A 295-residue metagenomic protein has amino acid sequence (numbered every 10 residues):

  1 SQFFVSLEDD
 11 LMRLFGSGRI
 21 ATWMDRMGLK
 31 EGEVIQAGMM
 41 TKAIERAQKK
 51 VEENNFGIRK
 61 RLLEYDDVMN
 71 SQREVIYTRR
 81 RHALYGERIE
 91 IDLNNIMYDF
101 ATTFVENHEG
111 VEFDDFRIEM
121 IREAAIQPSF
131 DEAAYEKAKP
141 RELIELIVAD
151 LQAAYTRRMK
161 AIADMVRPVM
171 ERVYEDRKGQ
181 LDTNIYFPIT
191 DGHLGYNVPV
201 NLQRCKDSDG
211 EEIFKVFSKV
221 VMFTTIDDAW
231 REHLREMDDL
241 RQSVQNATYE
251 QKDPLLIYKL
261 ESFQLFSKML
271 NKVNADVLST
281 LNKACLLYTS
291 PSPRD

Functional and structural regions predicted by a protein language model:
F3-S290: Extended, charged helical/alpha-beta scaffold domains that provide interaction surfaces
P291-D295: A short, hydrophobic C-terminal helix/tail in secreted or cell-surface proteins
